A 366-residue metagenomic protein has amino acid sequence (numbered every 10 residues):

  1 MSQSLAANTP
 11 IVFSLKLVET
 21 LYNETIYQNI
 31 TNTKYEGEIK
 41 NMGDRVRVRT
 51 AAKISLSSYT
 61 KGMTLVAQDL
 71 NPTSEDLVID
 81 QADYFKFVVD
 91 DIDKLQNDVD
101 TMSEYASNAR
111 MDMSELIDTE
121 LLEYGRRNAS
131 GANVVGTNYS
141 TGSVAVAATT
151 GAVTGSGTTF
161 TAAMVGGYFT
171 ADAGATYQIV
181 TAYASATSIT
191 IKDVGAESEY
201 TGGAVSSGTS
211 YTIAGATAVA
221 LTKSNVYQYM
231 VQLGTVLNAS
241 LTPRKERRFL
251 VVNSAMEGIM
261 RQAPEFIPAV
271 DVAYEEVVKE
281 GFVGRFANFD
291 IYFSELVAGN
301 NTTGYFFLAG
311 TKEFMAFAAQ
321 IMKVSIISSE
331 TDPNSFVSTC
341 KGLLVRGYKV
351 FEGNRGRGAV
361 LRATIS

Functional and structural regions predicted by a protein language model:
S2-N32, N41-R45, R49-L56, Q68-L70 (+5 more regions): Sequence/fold signature of self-assembling virion shell proteins
M42, Q81-D83, A147-T149: A short, polar/charged loop/turn motif at coil->beta-strand junctions and beta-hairpin connectors
V48, P72-N133, S240-M256, I291 (+1 more regions): Long, contiguous amphipathic alpha-helices that act as assembly "spine/axial" helices in icosahedral shell and virion
Y59-V66: Translation machinery proteins
K94-T154, S210-A239, V360-S366: Alpha-helical scaffold segments that mediate packing/assembly in large oligomeric complexes
A132-N138, T161-Y168, Y211-G281: Extended, solvent-exposed, turn-rich assembly/linker loops in the middle of proteins
N138-T150, S156-M164, Y168-N225: Small/polar beta-strand repeat architecture
